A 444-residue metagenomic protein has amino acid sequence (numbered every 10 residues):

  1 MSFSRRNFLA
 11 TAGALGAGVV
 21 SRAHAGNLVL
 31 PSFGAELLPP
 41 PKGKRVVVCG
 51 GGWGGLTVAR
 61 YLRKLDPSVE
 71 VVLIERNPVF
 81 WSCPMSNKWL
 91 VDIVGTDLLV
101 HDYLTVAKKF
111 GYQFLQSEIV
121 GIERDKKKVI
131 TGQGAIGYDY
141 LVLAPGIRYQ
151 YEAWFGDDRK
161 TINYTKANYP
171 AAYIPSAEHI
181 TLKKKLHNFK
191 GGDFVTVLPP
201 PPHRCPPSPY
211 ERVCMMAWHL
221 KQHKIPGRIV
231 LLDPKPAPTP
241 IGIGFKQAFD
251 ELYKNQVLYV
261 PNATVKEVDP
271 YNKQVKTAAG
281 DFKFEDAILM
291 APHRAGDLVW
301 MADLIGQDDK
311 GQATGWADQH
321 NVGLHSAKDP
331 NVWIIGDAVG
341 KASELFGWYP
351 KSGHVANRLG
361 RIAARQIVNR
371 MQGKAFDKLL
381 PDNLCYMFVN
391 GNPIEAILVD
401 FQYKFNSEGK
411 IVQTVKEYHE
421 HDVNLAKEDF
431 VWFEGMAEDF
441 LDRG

Functional and structural regions predicted by a protein language model:
M1-L15: N-terminal secretory signal peptides and thylakoid transit peptides that target proteins across membranes
A12, Q133, P145-G146, A291-P292: Glycine-rich, N-terminal phosphate-binding loop of Rossmann-like dinucleotide-binding domains
F33-Q113, P200-I241: Beta1-alpha1 glycine-rich phosphate/pyrophosphate-binding loop at the start of Rossmann-like nucleotide-binding domains
K42, A396-G444: C-terminal auxiliary extensions adjacent to catalytic cores
K109, Q113-G121, K128-V129, I136 (+2 more regions): A Rossmann-like FAD-binding core segment of flavoenzymes
G146-H223: Glycine-rich dinucleotide-binding loop and its adjacent helix/turn
R159-N188, K283-D286, M290-A356: FAD-site-proximal beta/loop scaffold in flavoenzymes
A356-L379: Internal hydrophobic alpha-helix adjacent to the cofactor/substrate pocket in enzyme cavities
